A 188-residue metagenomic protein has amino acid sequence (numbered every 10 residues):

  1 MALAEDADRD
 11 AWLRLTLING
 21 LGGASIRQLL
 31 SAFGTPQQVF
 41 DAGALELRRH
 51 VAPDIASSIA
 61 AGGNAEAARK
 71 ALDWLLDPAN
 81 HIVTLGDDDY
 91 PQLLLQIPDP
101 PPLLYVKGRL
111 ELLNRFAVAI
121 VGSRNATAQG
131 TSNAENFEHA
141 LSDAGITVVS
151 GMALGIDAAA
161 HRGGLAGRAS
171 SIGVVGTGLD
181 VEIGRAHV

Functional and structural regions predicted by a protein language model:
M1-D8, T84-H187: Glycine-biased, small-residue-rich flexible motifs in mid-sequence functional cores and linkers
M1-D89: Short, small/acidic-rich helices and loops at N termini and domain boundaries of DNA replication/processing enzymes
